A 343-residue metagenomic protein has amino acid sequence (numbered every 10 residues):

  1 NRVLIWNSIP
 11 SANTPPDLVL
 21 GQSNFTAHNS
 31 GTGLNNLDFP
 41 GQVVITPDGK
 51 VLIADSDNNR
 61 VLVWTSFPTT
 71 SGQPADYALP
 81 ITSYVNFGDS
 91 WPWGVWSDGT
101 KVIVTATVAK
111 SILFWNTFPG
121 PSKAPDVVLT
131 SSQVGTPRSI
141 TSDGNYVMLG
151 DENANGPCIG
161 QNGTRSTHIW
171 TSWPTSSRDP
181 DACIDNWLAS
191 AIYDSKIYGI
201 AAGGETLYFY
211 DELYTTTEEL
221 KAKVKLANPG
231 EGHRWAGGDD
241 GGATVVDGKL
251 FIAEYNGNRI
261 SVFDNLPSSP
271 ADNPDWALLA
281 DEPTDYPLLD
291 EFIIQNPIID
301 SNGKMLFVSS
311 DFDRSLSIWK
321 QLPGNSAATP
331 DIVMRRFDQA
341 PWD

Functional and structural regions predicted by a protein language model:
R2-I5, L18, N59-V63, K110-F114 (+5 more regions): A short loop-to-beta-strand structural motif that recurs across blades of beta-propeller domains
W6-T14, W64-G72, W115-S122, I169-S177 (+4 more regions): Short loop/turn segments immediately following beta-strands, especially the blade-tip and inter-blade linker loops
S8, S56-D57, S66, T107-V108 (+9 more regions): Short loop/turn segments immediately following the C-termini of beta-strands
T14-N35, Q73-F87, D126-Q133, D179-I184 (+3 more regions): Surface-exposed loop and turn segments in beta-propeller and other repeat-based domains that flank or scaffold
T32-D48, V85-G99, V134-S142, D185-A189 (+3 more regions): Signature of short aromatic-glycine-proline-rich micro-motifs recurring in repeat-based ectodomains
K50-L52, K101-V104, Y146-L149, K196-G199 (+2 more regions): Conserved beta-propeller blade signature
N296-P323, I332, D343: Blade-level signature of beta-propeller repeat domains, shared across WD40, Kelch, NHL, RCC1 and BNR/Asp-box propellers
